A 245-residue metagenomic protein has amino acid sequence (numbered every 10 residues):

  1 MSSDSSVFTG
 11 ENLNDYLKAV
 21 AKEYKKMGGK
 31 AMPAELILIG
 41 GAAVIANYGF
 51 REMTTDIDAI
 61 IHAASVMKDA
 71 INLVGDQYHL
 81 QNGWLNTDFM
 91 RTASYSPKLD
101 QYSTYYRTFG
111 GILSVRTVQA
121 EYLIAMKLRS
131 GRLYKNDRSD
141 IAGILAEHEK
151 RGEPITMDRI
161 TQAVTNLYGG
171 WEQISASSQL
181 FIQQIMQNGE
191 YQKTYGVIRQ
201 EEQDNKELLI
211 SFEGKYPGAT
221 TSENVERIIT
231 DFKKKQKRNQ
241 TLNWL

Functional and structural regions predicted by a protein language model:
M1-L245: Compositionally biased terminal segments of proteins
